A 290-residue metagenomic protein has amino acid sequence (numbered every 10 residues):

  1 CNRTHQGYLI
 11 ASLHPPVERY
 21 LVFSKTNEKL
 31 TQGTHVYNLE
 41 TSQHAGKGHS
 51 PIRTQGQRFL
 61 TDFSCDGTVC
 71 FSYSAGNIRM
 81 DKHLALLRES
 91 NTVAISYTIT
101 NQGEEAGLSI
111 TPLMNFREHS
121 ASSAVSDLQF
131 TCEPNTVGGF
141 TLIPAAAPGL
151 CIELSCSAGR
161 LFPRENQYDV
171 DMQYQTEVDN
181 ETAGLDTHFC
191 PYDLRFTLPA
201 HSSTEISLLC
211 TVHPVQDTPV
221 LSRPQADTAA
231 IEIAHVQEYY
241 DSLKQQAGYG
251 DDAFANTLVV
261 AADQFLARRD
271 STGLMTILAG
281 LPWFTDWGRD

Functional and structural regions predicted by a protein language model:
C1-Y249, P282: Terminal accessory carbohydrate-recognition/targeting modules of carbohydrate-active enzymes
A45-G46, C70-Y73, A267-G273, D286-R289: Short amphipathic alpha-helical segments, especially helix-boundary/capping motifs
T68, A261, L278-G280: Short glycine-rich loop/turn motifs
Q173-T182, A261-L274: Active-site-adjacent bridging/hinge elements
P191-D193, L274-D290: Solvent-exposed loop and edge beta-strand segments that line ligand/cofactor-binding and catalytic clefts
Q245-R269, P282-T285: Alpha-solenoid helical-repeat scaffolds
